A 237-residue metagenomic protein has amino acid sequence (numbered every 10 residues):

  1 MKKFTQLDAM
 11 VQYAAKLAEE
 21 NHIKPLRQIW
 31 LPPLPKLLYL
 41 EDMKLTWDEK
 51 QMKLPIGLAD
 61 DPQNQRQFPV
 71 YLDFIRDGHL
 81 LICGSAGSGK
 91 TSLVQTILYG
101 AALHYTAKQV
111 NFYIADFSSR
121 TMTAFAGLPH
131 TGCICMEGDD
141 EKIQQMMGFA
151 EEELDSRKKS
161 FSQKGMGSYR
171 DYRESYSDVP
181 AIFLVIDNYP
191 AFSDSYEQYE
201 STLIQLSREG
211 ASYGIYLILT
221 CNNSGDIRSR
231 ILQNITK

Functional and structural regions predicted by a protein language model:
M1-L58, R228-K237: Phosphate-binding and hydrolysis-coupling loops of NTP-dependent motor/remodeling domains
Q6, Y39, G165-D171: Secondary-structure junction/capping motif
M43-G167, E174-T236: P-loop NTPase catalytic phosphate-binding loop
